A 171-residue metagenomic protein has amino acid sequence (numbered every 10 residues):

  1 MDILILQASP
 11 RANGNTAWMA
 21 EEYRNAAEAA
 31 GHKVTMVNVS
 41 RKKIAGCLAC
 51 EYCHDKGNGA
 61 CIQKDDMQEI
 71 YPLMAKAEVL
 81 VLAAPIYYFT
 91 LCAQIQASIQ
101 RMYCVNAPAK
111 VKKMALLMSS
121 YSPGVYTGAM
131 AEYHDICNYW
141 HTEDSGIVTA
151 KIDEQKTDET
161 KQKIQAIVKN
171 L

Functional and structural regions predicted by a protein language model:
M1-A83, F89-C104, Q155-L171: N-terminal beta1-alpha1-beta2 submodule of the flavodoxin-like/Rossmannoid cofactor-binding fold
M36-N38, Q63, L116, G146-T149: Structural signal for conserved beta-strand scaffold positions within catalytic alpha/beta enzyme cores
K43, Y121, K151-D153: Glycine-rich beta-alpha junction loops
I86-Y88, Y121-S122: Short glycine-rich anion-binding loops that position phosphate/pyrophosphate groups of nucleotides and phosphorylated
N106-V148: Short, glycine-/small-residue-rich phosphate/pyrophosphate-handling segment
E132, I136-L171: Hydrophobic secondary-structure block in the mid-to-C-terminal portion of proteins
